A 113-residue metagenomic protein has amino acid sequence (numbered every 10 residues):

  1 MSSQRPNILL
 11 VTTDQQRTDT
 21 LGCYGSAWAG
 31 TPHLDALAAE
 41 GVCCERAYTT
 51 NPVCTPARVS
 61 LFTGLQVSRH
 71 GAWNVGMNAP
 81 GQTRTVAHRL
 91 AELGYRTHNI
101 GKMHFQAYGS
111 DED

Functional and structural regions predicted by a protein language model:
M1-D113: Formylglycine-dependent sulfatase
